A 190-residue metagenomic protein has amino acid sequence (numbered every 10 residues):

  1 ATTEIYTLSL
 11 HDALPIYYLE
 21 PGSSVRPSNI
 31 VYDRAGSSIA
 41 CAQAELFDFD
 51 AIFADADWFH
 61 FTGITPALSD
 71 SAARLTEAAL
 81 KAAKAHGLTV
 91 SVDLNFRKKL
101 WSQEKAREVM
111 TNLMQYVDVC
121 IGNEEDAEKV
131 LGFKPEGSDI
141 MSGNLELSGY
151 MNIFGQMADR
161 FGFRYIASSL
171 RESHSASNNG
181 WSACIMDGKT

Functional and structural regions predicted by a protein language model:
A1-T7: Short, exposed "boundary/linker" segments that immediately precede the start of a downstream structural module
L8-I64: Conserved N-terminal subdomain of the carbohydrate kinase-like
A35, I64, N95-K99, E125 (+1 more regions): Active-site beta-loop-alpha junctions enriched in small/polar residues
I64-S69, K98, I140-S142: Surface-exposed cleft-lining segments at the edges of enzyme active sites
R74-H86, E108-Y116: Catalytic-core regions built around general acid/base machinery
A82-T89, F161-R164: A short helix->loop->beta-strand "cap" motif at the edges of active sites that frequently abuts
V90-V92, C120: Hydrophobic faces of well-ordered beta-strands that scaffold small-molecule active sites in alpha/beta enzyme cores
L100-K189: Conserved phosphate/ATP/ADP-binding segment of small-molecule kinases
